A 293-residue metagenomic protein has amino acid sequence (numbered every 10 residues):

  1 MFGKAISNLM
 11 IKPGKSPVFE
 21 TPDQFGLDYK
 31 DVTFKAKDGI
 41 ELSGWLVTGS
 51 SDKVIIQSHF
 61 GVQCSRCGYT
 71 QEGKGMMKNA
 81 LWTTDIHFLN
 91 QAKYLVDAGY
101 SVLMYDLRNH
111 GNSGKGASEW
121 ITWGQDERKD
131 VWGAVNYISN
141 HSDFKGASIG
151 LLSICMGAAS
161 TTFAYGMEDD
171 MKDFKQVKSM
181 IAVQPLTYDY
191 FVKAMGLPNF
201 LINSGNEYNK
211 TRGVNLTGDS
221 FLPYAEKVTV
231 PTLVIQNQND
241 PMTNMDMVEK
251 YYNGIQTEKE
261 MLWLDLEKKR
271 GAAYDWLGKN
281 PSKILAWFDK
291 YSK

Functional and structural regions predicted by a protein language model:
M1-K35, I40-W45, G49: An N-terminal hydrophobic leader/cap segment in hydrolases
G49-A98, L103-M104: Short, surface-exposed "cap/lid" segments of acyl-processing enzymes
H87-Q91, L107, W120-S142: Alpha/beta-hydrolase active-site loop
F163-V214: Hydrolase active-site cap/lid region
K227-T229, V234-Q236, D240: Short beta-strand/loop motif that positions the catalytic acidic residue of the alpha/beta-hydrolase fold
V230, N244-N253: Short alpha-helix in the alpha/beta-hydrolase fold that links the catalytic acid
Q238-T243, R270: Acidic catalytic loop of the alpha/beta-hydrolase fold
E249, N253-K293: C-terminal catalytic histidine-bearing segment of alpha/beta-hydrolase fold enzymes
